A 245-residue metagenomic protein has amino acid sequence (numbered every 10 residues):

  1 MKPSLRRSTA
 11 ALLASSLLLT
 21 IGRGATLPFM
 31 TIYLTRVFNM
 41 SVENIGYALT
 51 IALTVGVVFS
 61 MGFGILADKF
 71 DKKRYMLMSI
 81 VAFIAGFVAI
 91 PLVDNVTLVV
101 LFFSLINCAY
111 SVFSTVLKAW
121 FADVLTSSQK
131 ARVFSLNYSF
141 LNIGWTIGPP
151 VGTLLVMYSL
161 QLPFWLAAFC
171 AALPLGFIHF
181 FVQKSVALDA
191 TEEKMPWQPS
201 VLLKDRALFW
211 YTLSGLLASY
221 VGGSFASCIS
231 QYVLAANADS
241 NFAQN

Functional and structural regions predicted by a protein language model:
M1-R6, K184-L213: Juxtamembrane intracellular "pre-TM" segments in multi-pass secondary transporters
F29-E43, S227-Q244: Short amphipathic helix-loop junctions that connect adjacent transmembrane helices in Major Facilitator Superfamily/SLC
L53-M61, W145-T146: Residue-level signature of mid-helix packing/kink "hotspots" within the transmembrane helices of 12-pass Major
S60-D71: Helix-to-loop junctions at the C-terminal end of transmembrane segments in multipass secondary transporters
R74-A89: Structural signature of the two symmetry-related core transmembrane helices
P91-F102: Helix-loop junctions at membrane interfaces in 12-TM secondary transporters
S104-L141: Cytoplasmic helix-loop-helix junction between adjacent transmembrane helices in 12-TM secondary transporters
P163-H179: Symmetry-related core transmembrane helices of the 12-TM Major Facilitator Superfamily/SLC fold
